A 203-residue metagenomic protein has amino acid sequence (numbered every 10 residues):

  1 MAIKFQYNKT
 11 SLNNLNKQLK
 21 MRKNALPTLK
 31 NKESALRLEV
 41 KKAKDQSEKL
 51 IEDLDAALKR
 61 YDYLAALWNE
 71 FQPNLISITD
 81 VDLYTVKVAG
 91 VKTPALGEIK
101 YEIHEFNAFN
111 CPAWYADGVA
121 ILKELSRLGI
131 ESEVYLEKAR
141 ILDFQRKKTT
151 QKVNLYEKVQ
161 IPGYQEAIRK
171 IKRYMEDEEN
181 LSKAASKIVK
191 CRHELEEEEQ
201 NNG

Functional and structural regions predicted by a protein language model:
M1-G203: Charge-rich amphipathic alpha-helical interaction elements
